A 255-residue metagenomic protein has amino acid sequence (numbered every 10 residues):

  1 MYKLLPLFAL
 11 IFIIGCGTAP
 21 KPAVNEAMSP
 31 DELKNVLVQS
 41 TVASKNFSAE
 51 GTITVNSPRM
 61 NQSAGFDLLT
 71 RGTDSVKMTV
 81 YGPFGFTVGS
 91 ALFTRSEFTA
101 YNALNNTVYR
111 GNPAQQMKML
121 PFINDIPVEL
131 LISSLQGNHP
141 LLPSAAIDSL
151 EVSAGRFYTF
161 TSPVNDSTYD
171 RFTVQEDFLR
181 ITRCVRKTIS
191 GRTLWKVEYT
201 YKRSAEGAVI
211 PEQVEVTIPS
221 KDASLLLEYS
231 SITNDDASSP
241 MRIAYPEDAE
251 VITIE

Functional and structural regions predicted by a protein language model:
M1-C16: Sec-dependent bacterial lipoprotein signal peptides
C16-S63, E250-E255: N-terminal leader/targeting segments and the immediate start of mature chains
Q39-F47, R59-Q62, L69-D74, D177 (+1 more regions): Edge/loop elements at the starts and ends of beta-strands within beta-rich repeat scaffolds
S57-N61, Y81-V88, G191-R192, P219-S224: Solvent-exposed loop/turn segments connecting transmembrane beta-strands in outer-membrane beta-barrel proteins
F66-T70, A91, E198-R203: Extended lipid/amphipathic-ligand handling interfaces
S75-E129: An acidic-aromatic
N112-P113, M119-S153: C-terminal low-complexity, charged extensions that often adopt amphipathic alpha-helices
D148-I254: Gly/Pro-enriched, hydrophobic low-complexity segments that function as extracytoplasmic propeptides/linkers
